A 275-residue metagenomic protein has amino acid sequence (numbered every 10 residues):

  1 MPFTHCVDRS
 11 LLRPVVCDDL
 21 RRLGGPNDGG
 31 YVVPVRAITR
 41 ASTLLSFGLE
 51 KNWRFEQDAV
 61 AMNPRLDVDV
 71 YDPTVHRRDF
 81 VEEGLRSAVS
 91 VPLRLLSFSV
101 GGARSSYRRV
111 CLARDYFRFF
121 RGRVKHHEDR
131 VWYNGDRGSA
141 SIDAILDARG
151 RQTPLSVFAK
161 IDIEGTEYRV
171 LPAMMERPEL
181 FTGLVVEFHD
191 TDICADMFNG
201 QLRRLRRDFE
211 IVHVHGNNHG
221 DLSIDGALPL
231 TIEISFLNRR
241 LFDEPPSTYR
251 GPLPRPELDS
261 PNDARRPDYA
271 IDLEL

Functional and structural regions predicted by a protein language model:
M1-C6: N-terminal auxiliary segments of SAM/dcSAM-dependent transferases
R13-R137, D190: SAM cofactor-binding core of SAM-dependent methyltransferases, primarily the Rossmann-like beta-alpha-beta module
D28-R36, L112, D143-D147, L171-A173 (+1 more regions): A generic local structural motif
T43, A61-D69, V81-E82, I145-L275: Conserved acidic-Pro-Pro-aromatic motif
E128-A140, I163-G165, P172: Conserved SAM/SAH-binding loop
